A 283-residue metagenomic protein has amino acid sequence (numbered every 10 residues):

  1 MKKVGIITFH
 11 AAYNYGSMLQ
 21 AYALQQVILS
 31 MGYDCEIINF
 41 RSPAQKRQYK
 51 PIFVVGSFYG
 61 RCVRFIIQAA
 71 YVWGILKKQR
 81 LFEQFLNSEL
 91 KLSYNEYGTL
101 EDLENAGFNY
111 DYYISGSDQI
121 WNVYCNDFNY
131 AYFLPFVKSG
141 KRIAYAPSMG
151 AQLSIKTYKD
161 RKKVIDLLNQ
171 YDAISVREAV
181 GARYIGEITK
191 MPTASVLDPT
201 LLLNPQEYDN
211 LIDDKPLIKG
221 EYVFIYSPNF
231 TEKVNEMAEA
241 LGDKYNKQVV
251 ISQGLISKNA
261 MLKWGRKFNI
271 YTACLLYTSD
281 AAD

Functional and structural regions predicted by a protein language model:
K3, I218-Y222, Q248: Charged active-site motifs of nucleotide-sugar-dependent glycosyltransferases
T8-Y15, L19-D166, N235: Aromatic- and Gly/Pro-rich donor/ligand-binding loops that form nucleotide- or phosphate-bearing donor binding pockets
E36-I38, I114, I143-Y145, S175 (+3 more regions): Hydrophobic/aromatic beta-strand patches that form the interior of the parallel beta-sheet core in alpha/beta enzyme
I52-V54, Y208-P216, K263-R266: Short, surface-exposed amphipathic charged segments that create phosphate/polyanion-binding patches used for binding
N95-Y110, W121, D127, A146-E221 (+1 more regions): A nucleotide-sugar donor-handling region in carbohydrate enzymes
A144-A151, I185, S227, K233-T272: Catalytic donor nucleotide-activated moiety binding site of glycosyltransferases and closely related
L197-L203, G254-L255, T272-L275: Short, acidic/turn-prone active-site loops that include or flank metal/cofactor- and phosphate-binding residues
Y277-D283: Conserved small/polar residues in nucleotide/adenosyl-binding loops
